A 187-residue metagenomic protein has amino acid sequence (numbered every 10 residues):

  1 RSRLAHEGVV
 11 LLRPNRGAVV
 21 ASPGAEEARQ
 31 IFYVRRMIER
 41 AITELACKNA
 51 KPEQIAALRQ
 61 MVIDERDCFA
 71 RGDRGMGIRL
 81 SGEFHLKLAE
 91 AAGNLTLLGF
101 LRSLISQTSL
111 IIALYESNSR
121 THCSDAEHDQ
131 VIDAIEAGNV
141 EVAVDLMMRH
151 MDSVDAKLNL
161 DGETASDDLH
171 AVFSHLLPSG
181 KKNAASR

Functional and structural regions predicted by a protein language model:
R1-K48, N159-R187: Short linear motifs at protein or domain termini
A5-L11, Q60, L104-S106, R120-H122: Mobile beta-alpha loop/short-helix "lid" or hinge segments that flank ligand
A18, N94, N139: Gly/Ser/Thr-rich helix-start
E27, I31, R35, T43 (+3 more regions): Conserved amphipathic alpha-helical segments that form helical-bundle/coiled-coil interaction surfaces
N118-R187: C-terminal regulatory/effector modules of DNA-binding transcriptional regulators
